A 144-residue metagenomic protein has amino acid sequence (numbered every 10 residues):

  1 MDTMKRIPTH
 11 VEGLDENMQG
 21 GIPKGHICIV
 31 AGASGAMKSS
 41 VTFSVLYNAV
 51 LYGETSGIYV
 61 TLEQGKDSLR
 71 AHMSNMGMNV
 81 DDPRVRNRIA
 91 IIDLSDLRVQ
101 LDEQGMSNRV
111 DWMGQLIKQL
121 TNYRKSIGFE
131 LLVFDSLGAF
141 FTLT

Functional and structural regions predicted by a protein language model:
M1-M76: The Walker A/P-loop phosphate-binding site
T55-T142: Conserved inter-motif catalytic segment of the P-loop NTP-binding fold
